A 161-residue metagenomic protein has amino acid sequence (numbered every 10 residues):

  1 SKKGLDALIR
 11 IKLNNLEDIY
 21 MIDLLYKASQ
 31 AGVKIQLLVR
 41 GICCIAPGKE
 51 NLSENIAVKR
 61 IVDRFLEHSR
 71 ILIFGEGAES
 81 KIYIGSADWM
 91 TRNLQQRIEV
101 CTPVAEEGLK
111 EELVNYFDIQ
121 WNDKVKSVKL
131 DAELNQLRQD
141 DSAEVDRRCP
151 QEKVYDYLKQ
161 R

Functional and structural regions predicted by a protein language model:
S1-R161: PLD/PLD-like phosphodiesterase catalytic module centered on the HKD motif
